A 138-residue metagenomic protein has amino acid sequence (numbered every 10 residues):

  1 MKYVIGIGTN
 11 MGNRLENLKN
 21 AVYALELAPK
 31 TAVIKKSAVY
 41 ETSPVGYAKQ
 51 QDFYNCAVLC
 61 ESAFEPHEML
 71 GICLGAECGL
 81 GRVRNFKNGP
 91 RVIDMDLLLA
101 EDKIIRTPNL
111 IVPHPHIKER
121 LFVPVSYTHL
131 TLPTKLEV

Functional and structural regions predicted by a protein language model:
K2-I5, M11-F86, E101-D102: Nucleotide and nucleotide-moiety/phosphate-recognizing core
I5, I72-V123: Catalytic beta-strand/loop module used to bind and position nucleotide/cofactor moieties in cofactor-attachment
I7, Y127: Short, histidine-centered active-site or binding-site loop motifs used for metal coordination, general acid-base
N10, N55, D94-D96, T131: Acidic active-site catalytic centers that drive phospho-/nucleotidyl reactions and related ester hydrolyses
H67, H114-H116, H129: Histidine (H) residue identity feature
T128-T134: Conserved small/polar residues in nucleotide/adenosyl-binding loops
